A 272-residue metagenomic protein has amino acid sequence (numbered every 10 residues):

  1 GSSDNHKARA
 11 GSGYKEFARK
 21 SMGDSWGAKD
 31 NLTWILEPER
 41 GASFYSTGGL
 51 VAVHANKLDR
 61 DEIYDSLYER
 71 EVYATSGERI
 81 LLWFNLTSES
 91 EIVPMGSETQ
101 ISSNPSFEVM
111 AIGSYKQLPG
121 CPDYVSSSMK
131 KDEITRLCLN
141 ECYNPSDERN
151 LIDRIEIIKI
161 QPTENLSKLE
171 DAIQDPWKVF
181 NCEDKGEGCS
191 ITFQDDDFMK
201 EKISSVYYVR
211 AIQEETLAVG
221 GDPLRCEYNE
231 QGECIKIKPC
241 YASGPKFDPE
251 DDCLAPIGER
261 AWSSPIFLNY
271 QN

Functional and structural regions predicted by a protein language model:
G1-N272: C-terminal functional module detector
